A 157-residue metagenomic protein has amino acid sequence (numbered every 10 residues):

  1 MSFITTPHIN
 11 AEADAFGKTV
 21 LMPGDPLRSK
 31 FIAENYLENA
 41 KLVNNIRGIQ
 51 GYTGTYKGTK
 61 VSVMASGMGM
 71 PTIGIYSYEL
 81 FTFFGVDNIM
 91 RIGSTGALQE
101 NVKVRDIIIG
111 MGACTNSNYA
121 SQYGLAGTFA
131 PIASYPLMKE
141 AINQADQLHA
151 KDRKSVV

Functional and structural regions predicted by a protein language model:
M1-N143, Q147: Metabolite-binding pocket within alpha/beta catalytic cores that recognizes anionic/polar moieties
L148, D152-R153: Conserved PLP-enzyme active-site core in the AAT-like
V156-V157: Conserved small/polar residues in nucleotide/adenosyl-binding loops
